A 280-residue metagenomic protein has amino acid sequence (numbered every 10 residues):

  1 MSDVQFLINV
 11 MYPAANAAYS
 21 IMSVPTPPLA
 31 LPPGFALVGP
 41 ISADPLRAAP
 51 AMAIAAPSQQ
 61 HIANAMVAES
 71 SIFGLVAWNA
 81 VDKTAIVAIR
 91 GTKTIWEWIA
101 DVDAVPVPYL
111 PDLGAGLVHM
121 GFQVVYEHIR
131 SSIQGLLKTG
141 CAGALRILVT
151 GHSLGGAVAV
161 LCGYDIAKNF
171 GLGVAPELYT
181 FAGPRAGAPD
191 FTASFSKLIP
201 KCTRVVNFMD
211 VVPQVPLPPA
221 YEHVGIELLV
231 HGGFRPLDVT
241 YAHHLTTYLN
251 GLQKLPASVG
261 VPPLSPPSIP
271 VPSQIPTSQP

Functional and structural regions predicted by a protein language model:
M1-T150, L154-P280: Non-catalytic, mobile gating and regulatory segments of ester bond hydrolases
